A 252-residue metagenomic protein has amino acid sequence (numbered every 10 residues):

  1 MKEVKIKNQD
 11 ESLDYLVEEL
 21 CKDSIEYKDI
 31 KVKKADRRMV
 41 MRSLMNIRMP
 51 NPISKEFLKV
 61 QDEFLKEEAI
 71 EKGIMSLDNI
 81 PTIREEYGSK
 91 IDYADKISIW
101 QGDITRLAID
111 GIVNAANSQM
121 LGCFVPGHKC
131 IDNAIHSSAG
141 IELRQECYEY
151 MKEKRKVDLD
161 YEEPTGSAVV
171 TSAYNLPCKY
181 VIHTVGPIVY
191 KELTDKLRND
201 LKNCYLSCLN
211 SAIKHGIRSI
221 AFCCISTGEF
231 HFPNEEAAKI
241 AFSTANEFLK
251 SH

Functional and structural regions predicted by a protein language model:
M1-H252: Macrodomain-like recognition of ADP-ribose-binding/processing modules
